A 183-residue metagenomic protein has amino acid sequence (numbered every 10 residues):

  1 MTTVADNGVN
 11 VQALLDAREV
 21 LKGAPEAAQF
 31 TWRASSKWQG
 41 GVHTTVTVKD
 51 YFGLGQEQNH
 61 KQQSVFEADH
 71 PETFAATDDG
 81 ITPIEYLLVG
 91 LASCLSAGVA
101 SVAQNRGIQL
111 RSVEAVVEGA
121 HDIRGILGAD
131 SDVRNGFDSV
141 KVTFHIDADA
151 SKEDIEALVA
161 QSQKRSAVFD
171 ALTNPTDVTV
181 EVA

Functional and structural regions predicted by a protein language model:
M1-V89, S101-A183: Extended beta-strand/beta-hairpin segments
L91-L95: Alpha-helical metal-binding/catalytic segments enriched in His/Glu/Asp
G98: Conserved phosphate/anionic-ligand binding catalytic regions in large, soluble enzymes, centered on
